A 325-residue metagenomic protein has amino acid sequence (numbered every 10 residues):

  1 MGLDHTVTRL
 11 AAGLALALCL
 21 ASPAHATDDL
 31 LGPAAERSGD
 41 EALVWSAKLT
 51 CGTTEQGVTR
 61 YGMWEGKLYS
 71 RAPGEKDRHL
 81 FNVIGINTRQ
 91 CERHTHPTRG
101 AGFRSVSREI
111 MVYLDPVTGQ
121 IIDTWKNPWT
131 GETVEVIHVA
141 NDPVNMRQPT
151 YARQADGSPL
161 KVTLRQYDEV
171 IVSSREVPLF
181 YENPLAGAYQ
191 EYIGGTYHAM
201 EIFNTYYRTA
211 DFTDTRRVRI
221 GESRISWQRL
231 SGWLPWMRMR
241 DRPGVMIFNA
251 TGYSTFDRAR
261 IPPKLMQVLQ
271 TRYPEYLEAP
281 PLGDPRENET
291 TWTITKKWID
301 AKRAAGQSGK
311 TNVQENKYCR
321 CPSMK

Functional and structural regions predicted by a protein language model:
M1-A12: Bacterial N-terminal signal peptides that target proteins for export
L3, L30-L31, L234-M237: Short, aromatic- and cysteine-enriched interfacial helices/patches that mediate contacts at lipid membranes
T6, A17, E36, Y61 (+11 more regions): Intrinsically disordered, low-complexity, compositionally biased regions/tails
A11-A21: Bacterial N-terminal signal peptides
S22-A26: Sec/Tat signal peptide C-region and signal peptidase I cleavage site
T27-I110, G252-R258, P263, E275 (+1 more regions): N-terminal segment immediately downstream of the Sec signal-peptide cleavage site in secreted/extracellular proteins
G74-T213: Predominantly extracellular/secreted and cell-surface proteins with exposed, flexible low-complexity segments
V170-K325: A eukaryote-biased signal for long
